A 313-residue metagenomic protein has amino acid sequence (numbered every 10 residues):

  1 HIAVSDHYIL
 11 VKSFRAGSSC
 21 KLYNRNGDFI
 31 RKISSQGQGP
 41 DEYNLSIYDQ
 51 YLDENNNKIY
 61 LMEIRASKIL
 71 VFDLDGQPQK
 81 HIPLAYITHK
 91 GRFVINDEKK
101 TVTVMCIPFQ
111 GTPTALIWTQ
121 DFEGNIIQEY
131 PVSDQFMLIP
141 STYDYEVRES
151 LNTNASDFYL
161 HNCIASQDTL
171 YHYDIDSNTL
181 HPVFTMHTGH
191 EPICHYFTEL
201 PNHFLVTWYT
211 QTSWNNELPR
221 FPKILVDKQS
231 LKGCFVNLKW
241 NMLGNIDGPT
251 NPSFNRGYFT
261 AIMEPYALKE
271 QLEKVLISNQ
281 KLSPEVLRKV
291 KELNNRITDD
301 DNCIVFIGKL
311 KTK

Functional and structural regions predicted by a protein language model:
H1, N44-Q50, I87-I95, L138-S150 (+2 more regions): Repeated scaffold domains used in trafficking and secretory/extracellular systems, primarily beta-propellers
A3, H7-F14, N57-E63, K99-G111 (+5 more regions): Short beta-strand elements that form the blades of beta-propeller/WD-repeat-like and other beta-sheet-rich scaffold
G17-K21, A66-L70, G111-T119, A165-Y171 (+3 more regions): Structural motif
S19-Y23, D28-N56, E63: Blade-loop segments of beta-propeller domains
N24-D28, D73-Q77, Q120-G124, Y173-S177 (+2 more regions): Short loop/turn segments that connect beta-strands within beta-propeller blades
N44-Y48, M62-A115, I126-L138: Asp-box/WD-like beta-propeller blade repeats and closely related beta-sheet repeat scaffolds
T179-E199, K228-G257, L268-E270: Conserved blade-ending motifs and adjacent loop-strand segments that build the rim/top face of beta-propeller domains
N255-K313: Blade-level signature of beta-propeller repeat domains, shared across WD40, Kelch, NHL, RCC1 and BNR/Asp-box propellers
